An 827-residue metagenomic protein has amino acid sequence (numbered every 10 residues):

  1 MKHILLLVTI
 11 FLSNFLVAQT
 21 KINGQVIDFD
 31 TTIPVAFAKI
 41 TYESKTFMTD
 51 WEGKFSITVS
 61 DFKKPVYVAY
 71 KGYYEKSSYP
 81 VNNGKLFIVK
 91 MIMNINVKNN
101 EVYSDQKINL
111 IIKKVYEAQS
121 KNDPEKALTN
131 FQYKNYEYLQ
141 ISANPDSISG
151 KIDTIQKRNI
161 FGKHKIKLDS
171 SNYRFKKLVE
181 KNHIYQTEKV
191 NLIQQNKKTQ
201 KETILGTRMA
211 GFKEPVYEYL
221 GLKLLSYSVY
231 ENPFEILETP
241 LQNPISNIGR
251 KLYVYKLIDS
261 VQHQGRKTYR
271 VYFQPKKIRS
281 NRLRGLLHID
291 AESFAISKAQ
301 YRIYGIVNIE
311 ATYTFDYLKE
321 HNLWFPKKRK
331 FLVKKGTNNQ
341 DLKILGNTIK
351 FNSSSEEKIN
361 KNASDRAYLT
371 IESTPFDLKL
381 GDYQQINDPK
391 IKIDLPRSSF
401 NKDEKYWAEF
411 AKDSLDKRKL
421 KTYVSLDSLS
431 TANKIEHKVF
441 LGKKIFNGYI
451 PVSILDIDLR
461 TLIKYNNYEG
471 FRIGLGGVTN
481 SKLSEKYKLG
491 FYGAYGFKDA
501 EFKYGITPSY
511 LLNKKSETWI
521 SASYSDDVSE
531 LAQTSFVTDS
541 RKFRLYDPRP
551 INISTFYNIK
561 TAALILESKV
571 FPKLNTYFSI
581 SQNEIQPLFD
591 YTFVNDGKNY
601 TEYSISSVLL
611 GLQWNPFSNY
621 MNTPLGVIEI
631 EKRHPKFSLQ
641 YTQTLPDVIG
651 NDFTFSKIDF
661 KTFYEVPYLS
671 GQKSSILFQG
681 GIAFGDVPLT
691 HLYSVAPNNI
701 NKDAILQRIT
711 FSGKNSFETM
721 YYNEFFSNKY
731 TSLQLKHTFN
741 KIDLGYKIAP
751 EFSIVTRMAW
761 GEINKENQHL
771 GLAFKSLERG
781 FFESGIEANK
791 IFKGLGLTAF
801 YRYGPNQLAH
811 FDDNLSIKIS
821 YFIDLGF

Functional and structural regions predicted by a protein language model:
Q19-A36: Structural motif
T32-V35, S56-K63: Short Pro-Gly-centered beta-turn/loop motif in secreted/extracellular proteins
A38-T41, V66, V102, Y133 (+1 more regions): Hydrophobic beta-strand segments
Y42, P65-S78: A short, solvent-exposed loop/turn motif at the edges and junctions of modular extracellular/periplasmic domains
K45-K54: Short, acidic Ser/Thr/Gly-rich low-complexity loop/linker segments typical of extracellular and cell-surface proteins
F87-D105: Conserved "repeat-terminator" motif of extracellular CCP/Sushi domains
Y103-T268, K276-R282, K350-I454, D458-K464 (+9 more regions): Structured extracytoplasmic
I236-T239, T374-F376, L380-F827: Exposed, low-structure sequence patches enriched in small/polar residues
